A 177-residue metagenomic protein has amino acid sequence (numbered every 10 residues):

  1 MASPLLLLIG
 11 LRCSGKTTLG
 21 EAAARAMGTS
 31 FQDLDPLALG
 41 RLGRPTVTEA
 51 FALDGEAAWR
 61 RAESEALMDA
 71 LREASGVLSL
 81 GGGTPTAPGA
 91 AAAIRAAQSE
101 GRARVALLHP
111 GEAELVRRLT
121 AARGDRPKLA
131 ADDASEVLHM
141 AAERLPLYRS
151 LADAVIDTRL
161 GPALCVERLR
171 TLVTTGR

Functional and structural regions predicted by a protein language model:
A2-S3, A26, S99, R104 (+1 more regions): NTP-dependent small-molecule kinase module
L8: Hydrophobic anchor at the beta1->P-loop junction of P-loop NTPases
L11: P-loop (Walker A) phosphate-binding loop of NTP-binding proteins
K16: Conserved lysine of the Walker
L19: Hydrophobic positions on the alpha1 helix immediately C-terminal to the Walker A/P-loop
R25-S64: Conserved substrate/cofactor phosphate-moiety recognition/catalytic segment in nucleotide-dependent phosphotransferases
A58-A103: Glycine-rich phosphate-binding loop used to anchor ATP phosphates in small-molecule kinases, encompassing both
S99-P146: A glycine- and Lys/Arg-enriched "phosphate-lid" helix/loop adjacent to the NTP-binding pocket of small-molecule kinases
